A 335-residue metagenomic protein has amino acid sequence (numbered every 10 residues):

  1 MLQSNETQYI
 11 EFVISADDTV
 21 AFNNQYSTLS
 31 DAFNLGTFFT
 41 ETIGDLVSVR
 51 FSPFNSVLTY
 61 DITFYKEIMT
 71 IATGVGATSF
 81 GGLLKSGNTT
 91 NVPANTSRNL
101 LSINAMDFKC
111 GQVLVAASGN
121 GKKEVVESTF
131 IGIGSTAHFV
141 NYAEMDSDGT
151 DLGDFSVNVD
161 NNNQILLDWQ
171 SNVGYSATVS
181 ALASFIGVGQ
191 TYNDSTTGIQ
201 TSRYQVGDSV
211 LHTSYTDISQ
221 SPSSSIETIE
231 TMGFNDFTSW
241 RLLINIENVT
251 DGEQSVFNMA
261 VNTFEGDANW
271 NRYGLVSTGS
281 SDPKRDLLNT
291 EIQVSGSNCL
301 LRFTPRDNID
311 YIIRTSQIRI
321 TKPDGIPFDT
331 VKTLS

Functional and structural regions predicted by a protein language model:
L2, T28, T37-F39, P53 (+7 more regions): Tandem-repeat/low-complexity and Cys-motif detector
S4, I68, A117-G119, F185 (+3 more regions): Beta-strand elements of well-folded, non-transmembrane domains
S4-E6, A72-C110, S118-K122, N172 (+4 more regions): Surface-exposed ligand/attachment interfaces on beta-rich extracellular proteins
E6-A16, K122-G132, E253-F264: Short, surface-exposed beta-strand/strand-loop-strand elements in extracellular ectodomains
S15-D31, G132-T150, T263-L287: Terminal beta-strand-rich extracellular "head" domains that mediate receptor/glycan or other ligand binding
N34: Aromatic sugar-binding surface patches on proteins that engage polysaccharides or sugar-phosphate polymers
T37-F80, E144-Q205, S281-S335: Low-complexity intrinsically disordered segments
